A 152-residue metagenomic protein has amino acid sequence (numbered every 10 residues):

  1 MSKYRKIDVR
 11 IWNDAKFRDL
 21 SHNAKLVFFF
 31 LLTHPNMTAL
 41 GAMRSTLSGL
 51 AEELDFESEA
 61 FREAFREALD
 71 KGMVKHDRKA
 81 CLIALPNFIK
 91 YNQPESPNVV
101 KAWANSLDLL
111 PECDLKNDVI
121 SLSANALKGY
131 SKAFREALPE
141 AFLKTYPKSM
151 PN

Functional and structural regions predicted by a protein language model:
M1-I11, K16, E57-N152: Winged-helix/helix-turn-helix nucleic-acid-interaction surface
M1-L40: Short recognition helix of helix-turn-helix/winged-helix DNA-binding domains
L20-N23, A42, D77, E95: Generic detector of ordered secondary-structure context
H22-L26, S45, F56-E63: Short, well-structured alpha-helical interface segments that form or flank functional binding sites
L26-V27, G49, A84: Generic detector of isolated residues embedded in canonical secondary-structure elements
L31-T33, T46-G49, I89: Short, histidine-centered active-site or binding-site loop motifs used for metal coordination, general acid-base
G41-D55: A short alpha-helical element within helix-turn-helix/winged-helix DNA-binding domains across DNA-binding proteins
